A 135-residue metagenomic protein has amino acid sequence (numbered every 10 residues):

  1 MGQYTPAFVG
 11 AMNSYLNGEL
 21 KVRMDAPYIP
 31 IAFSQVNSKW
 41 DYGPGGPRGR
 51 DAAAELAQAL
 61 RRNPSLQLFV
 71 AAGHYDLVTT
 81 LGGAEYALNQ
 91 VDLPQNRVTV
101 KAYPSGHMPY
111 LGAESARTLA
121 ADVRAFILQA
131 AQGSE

Functional and structural regions predicted by a protein language model:
M1-S134: C-terminal subdomain of alpha/beta-hydrolase-fold enzymes, centered on the catalytic histidine and its supporting
